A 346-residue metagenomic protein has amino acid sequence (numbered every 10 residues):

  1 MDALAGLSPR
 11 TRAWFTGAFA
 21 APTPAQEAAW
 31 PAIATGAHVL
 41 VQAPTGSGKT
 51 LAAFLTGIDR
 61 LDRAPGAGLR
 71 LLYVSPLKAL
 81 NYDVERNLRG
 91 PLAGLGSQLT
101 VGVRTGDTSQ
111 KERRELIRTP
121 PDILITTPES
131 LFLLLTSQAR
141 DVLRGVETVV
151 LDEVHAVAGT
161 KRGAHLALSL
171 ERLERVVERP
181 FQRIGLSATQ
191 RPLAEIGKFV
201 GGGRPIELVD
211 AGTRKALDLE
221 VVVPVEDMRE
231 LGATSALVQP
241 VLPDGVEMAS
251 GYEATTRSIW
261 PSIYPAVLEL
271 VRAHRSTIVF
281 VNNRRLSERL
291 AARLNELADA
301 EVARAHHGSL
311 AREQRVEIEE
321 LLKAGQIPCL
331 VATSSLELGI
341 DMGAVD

Functional and structural regions predicted by a protein language model:
M1-A13, A21-A28, A34-S47, A52-D346: Helicase motor core with emphasis on the C-terminal RecA-like subdomain
